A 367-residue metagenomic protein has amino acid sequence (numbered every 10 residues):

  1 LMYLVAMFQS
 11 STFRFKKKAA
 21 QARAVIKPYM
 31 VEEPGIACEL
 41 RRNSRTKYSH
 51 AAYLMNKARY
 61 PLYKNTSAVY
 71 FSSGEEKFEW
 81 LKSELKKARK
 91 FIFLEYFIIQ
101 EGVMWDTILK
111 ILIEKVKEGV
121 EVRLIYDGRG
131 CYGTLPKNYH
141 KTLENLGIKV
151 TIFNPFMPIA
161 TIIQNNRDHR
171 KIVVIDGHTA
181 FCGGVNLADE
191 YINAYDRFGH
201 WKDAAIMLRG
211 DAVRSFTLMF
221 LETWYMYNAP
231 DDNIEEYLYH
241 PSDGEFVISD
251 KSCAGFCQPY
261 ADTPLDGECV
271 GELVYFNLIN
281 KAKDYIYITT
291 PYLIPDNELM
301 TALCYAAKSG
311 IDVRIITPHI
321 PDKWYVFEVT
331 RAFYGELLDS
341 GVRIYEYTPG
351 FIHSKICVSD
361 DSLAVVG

Functional and structural regions predicted by a protein language model:
L1-L273, N277, K281, Y305 (+5 more regions): N-terminal localization/anchoring segments of enzymes in phospholipid and broader phosphate metabolism
V185, P291-Y292: Active-site metal-binding loops of divalent metal-dependent hydrolases
D203, T289-T290: A short, conserved beta-strand element enriched in hydrophobic/aromatic residues
E272, I279, M300, V313 (+1 more regions): A general structural signal for well-ordered alpha-helical packing
L278, Y292-R314, P318, K323-Y325: Helical hairpin unit composed of two closely spaced alpha helices linked by a short loop
E298-M300, F327-V329, V358-S362: Histidine/acidic-residue-rich catalytic or RNA/ligand-binding cores of hydrolases and nuclease-related proteins
S309, V313-I356: A beta-strand-loop signature enriched in Asp, Gly, Thr, and Trp that corresponds to the sialidase/neuraminidase Asp-box
